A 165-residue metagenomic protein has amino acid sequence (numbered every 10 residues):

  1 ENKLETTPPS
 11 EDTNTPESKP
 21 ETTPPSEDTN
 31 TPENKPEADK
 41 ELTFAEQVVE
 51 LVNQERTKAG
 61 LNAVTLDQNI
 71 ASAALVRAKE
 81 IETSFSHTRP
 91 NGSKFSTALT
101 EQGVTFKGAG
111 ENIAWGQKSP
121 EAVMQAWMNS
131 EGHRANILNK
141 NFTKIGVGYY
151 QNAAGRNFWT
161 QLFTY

Functional and structural regions predicted by a protein language model:
E1-D39: Ser/Thr/Gly/Pro-rich low-complexity, disordered linker/stalk segments of secreted and cell-surface proteins
K40-T83: A short alpha-helix/helix-coil micro-patch that ends at or immediately precedes a cysteine
T43, L61, G108, K140-K144 (+1 more regions): Extracytoplasmic
K58-S72, F85-F95, R134-Y150: Surface-exposed patches in mature extracellular/periplasmic domains of secreted proteins
S72-K118, I137: Short, surface-exposed glycine/acidic/tryptophan-bearing loops
W115-Y165: Disulfide-stabilized extracellular recognition modules
